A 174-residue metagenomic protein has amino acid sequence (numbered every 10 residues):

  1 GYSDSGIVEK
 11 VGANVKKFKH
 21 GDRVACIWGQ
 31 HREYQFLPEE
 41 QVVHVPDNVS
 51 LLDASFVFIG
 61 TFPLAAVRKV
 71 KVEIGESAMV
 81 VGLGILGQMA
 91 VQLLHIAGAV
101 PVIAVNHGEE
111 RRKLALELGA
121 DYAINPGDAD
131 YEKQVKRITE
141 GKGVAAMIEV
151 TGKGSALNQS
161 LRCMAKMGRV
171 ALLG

Functional and structural regions predicted by a protein language model:
Y2, D47-K69, V80-M89: A glycine-rich, Thr/Ser-enriched phosphate-binding loop motif common to dinucleotide/cofactor-binding enzymes
D4-W28: A glycine-/small-residue-rich N-terminal strand-loop-strand element that serves as the cofactor-binding glycine loop
K19, D47-L52, K71-S77, G141-K142: Short helix-loop-beta connector
F62, L86, L94, E110-R111: Hydrophobic/small residue at the entry helix of a nucleotide-binding pocket
E76, G168-R169: Glycine-centered, small-residue-biased loops immediately flanking beta-strands in adenine/cofactor-binding cores
V80, H95-Q159: Adenosine-nucleotide cofactor-binding segment
M164-K166: Helix-to-beta-strand junctions that scaffold the AdoMet/dcAdoMet cofactor pocket in Class I SAM-dependent enzymes
L173-G174: Acidic carboxylate diad motif detector
